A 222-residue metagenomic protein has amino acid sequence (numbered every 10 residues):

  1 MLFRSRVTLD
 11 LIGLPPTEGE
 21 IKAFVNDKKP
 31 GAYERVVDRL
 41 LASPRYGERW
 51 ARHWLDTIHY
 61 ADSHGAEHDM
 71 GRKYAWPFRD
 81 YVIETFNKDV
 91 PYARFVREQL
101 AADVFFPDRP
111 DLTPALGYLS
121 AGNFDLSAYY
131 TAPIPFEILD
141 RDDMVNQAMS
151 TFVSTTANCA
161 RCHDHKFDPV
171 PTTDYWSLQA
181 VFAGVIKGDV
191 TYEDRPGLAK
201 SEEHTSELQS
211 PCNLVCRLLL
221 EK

Functional and structural regions predicted by a protein language model:
M1-L2, H163, H204-S210, L214-C216: Short, small-residue-biased leader/transition segments that mark boundaries at the very start of proteins
F3-E202: Short, structured secondary-structure elements that scaffold catalytic or ligand/cofactor-binding regions
